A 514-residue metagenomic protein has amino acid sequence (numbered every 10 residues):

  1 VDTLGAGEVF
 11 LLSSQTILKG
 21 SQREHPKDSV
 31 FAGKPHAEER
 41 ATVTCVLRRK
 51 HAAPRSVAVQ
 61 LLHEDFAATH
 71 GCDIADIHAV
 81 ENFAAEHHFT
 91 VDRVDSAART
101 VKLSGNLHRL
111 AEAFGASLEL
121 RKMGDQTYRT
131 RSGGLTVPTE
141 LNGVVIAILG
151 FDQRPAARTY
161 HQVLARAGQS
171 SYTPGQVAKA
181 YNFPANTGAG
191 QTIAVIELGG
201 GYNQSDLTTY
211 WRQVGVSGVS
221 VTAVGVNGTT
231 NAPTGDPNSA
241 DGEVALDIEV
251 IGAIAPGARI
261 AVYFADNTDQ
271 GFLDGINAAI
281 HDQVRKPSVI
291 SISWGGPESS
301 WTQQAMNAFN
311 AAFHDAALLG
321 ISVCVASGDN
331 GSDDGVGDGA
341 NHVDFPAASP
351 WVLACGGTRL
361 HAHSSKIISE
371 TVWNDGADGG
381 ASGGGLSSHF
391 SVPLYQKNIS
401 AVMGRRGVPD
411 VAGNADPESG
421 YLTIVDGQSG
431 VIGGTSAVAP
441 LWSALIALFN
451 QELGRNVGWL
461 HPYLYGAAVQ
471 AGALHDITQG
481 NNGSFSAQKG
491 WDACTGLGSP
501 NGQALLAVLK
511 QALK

Functional and structural regions predicted by a protein language model:
L4-V94, K102, L107-A354, A381-G434 (+4 more regions): Substrate-binding/charge-relay-adjacent region of secreted/lumenal peptidase catalytic domains
H342, S369, G407, S419 (+5 more regions): Glycine-rich, flexible loop/turn motifs
P346, W373, Y395, T423 (+3 more regions): Short clusters of hydrophobic/aromatic residues that line enzyme substrate/ligand-binding pockets
P350, A354-S387: Polar, glycine-rich mid-to-C-terminal structural blocks that act as macromolecule-binding/assembly scaffolds
R359, N398-I399, I446-A493, L497 (+1 more regions): An often Trp-containing, charged/polar helix-loop segment at the C-terminal end of enzyme catalytic cores
